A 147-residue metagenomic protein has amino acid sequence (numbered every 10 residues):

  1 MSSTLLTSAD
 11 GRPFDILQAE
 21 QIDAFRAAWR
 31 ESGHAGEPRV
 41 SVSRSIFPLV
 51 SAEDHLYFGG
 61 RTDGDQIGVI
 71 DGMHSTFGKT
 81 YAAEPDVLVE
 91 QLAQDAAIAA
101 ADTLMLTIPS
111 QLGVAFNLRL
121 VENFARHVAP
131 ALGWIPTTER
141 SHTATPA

Functional and structural regions predicted by a protein language model:
M1-A147: Active-site-adjacent structural elements that line small-molecule/cofactor binding pockets in enzymes
